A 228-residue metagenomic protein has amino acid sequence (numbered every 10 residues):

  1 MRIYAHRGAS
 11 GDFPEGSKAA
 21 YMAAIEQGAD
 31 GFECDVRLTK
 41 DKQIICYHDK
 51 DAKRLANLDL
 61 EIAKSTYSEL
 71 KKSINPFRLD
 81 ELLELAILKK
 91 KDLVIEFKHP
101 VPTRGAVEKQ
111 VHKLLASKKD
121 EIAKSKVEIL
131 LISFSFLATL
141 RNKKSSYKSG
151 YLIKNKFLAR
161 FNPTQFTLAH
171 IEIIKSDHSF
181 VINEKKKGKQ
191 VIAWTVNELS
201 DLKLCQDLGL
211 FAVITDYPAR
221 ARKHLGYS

Functional and structural regions predicted by a protein language model:
M1-S228: Phosphate-group recognition and catalysis centered on beta-loop-alpha active-site segments
